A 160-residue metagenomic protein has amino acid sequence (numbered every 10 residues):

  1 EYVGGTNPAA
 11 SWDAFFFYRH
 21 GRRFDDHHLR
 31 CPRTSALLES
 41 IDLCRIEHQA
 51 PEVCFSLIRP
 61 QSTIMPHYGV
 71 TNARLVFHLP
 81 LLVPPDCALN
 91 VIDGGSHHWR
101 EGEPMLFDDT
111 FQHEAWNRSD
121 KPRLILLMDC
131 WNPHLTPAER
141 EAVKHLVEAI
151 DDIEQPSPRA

Functional and structural regions predicted by a protein language model:
E1-T71, P84-C87, L135-A160: Fe(II)/2-oxoglutarate oxygenase catalytic core
A50, R74-V76, P84-D86, T110-Q112 (+1 more regions): Active-site lining segments that contact anionic ligands and/or coordinate catalytic metals
C54, H78, S96, E114: Short, surface-exposed charged micro-motifs
I64-H67, A88-L89, F107, H113-S119: Short beta-strand His + acidic residue motifs that chelate non-heme Fe in jelly-roll/DSBH and cupin folds
R74, G95, L106, H145: Active/binding-pocket-proximal capping segment
V76-P80, L106, K121-T136: A short hydrophobic beta-strand segment most commonly corresponding to one strand of the jelly-roll/cupin
L81-E101: A short beta-strand-loop-beta hairpin characteristic of the jelly-roll/cupin
H97-Q112: Conserved metal-binding segment of the jelly-roll/cupin
